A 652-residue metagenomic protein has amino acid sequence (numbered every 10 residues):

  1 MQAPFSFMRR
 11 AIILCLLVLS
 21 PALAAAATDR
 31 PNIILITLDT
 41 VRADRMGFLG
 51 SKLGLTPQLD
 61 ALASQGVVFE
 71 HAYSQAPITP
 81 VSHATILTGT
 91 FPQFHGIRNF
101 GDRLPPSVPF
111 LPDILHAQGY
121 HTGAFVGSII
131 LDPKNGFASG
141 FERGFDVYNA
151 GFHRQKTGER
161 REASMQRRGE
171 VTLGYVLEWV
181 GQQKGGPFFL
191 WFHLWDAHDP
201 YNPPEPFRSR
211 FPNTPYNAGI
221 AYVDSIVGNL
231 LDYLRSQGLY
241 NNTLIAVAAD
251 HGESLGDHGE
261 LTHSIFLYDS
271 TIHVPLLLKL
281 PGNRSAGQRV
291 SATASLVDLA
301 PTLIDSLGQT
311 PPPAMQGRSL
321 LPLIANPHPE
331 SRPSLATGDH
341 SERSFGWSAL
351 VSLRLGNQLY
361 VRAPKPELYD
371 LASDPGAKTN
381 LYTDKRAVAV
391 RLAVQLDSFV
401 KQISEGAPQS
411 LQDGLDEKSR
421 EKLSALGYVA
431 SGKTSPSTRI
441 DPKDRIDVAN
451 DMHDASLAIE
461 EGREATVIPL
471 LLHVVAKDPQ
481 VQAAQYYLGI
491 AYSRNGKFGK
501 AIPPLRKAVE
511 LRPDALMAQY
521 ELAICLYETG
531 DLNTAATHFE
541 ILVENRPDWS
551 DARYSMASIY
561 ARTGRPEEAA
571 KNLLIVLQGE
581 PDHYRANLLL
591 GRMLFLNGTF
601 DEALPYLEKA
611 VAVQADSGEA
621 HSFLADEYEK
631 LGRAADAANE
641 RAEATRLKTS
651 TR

Functional and structural regions predicted by a protein language model:
Q2-I12: Bacterial N-terminal signal peptides that target proteins for export
A11-L19: Sec-dependent N-terminal signal peptides
L19-R506, E510-D531, T537, D548-S558 (+7 more regions): Catalytic domains that recognize anionic headgroups
K500, R506-K507, D531-N533, T537-E544 (+4 more regions): Tandem repeat domain/solenoid detector
S550, Y554-E567, K571-R592: Eukaryotic tandem repeat interaction scaffolds
A612, G618, S622, D626-S650: TPR/TPR-like (Sel1-like) alpha-helical repeat modules
